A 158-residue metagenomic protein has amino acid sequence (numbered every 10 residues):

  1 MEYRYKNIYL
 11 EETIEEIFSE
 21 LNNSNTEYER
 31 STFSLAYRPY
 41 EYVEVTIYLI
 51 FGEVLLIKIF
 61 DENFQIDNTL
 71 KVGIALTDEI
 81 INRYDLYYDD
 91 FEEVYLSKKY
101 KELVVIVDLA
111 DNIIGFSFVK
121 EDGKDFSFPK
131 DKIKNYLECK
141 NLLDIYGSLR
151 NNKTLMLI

Functional and structural regions predicted by a protein language model:
M1-K101, A110-I158: Short helix/turn-capping signatures at newly exposed starts of structured segments
